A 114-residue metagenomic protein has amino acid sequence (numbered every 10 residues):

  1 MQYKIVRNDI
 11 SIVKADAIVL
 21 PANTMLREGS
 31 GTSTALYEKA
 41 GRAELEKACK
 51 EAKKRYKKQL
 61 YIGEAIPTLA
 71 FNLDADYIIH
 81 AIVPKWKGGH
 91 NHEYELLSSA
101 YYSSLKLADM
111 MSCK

Functional and structural regions predicted by a protein language model:
M1-K114: Macrodomain-like recognition of ADP-ribose-binding/processing modules
